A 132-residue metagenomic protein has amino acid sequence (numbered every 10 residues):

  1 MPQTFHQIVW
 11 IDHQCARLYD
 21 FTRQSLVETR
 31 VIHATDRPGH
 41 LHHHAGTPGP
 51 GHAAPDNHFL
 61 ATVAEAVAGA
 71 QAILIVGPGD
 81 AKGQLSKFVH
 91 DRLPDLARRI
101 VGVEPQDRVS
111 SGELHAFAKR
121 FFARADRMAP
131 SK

Functional and structural regions predicted by a protein language model:
M1-K132: Terminal alpha-helical anchor/extension segments at protein ends
